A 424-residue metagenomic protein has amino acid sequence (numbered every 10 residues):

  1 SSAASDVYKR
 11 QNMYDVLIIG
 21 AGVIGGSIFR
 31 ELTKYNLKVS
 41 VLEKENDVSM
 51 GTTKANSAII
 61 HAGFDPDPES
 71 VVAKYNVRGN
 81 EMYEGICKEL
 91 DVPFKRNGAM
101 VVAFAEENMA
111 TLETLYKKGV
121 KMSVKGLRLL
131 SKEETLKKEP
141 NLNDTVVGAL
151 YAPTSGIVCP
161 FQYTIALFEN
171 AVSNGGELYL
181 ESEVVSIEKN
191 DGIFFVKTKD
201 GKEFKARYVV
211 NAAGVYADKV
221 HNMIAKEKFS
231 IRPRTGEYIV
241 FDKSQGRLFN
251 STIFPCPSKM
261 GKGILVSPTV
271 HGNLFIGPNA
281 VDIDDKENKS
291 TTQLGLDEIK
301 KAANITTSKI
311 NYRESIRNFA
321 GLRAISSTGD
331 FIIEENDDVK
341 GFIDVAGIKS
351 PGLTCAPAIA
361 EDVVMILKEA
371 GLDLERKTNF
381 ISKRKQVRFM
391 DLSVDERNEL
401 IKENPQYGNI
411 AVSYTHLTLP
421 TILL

Functional and structural regions predicted by a protein language model:
S2-Q11, T415-L423: Conserved small/polar residues in nucleotide/adenosyl-binding loops
V16-S40: N-terminal Rossmann-like FAD-binding beta1-loop-alpha1 element of flavoenzymes
S27, I187-G192, T198-G277, V281-S290 (+3 more regions): Flavin-dependent oxidoreductases
K34-T52: Glycine-rich FAD pyrophosphate-binding loop
A58-K138, G263-I264: Dinucleotide-binding Rossmann-like beta1-alpha1 core, especially the glycine-rich loop that anchors the ADP
A105-T111, Y151-E169, S290-T291, C355: Short beta-strand to alpha-helix junction loop
T154-I193: Helical element adjacent to the flavin cofactor pocket in flavoenzyme catalytic cores
Q293-M390, P405-I410: C-terminal catalytic lobe of FAD-dependent flavoproteins
